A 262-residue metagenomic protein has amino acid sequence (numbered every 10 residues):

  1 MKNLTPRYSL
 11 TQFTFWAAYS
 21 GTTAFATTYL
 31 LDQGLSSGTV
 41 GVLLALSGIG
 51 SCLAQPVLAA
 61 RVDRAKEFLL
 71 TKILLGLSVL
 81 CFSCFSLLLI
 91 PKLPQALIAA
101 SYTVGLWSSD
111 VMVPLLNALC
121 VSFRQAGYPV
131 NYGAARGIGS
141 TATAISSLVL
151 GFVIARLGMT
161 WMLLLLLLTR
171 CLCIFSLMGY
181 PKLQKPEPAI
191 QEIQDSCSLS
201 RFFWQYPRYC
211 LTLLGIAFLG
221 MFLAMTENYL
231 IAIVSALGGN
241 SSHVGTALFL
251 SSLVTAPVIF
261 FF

Functional and structural regions predicted by a protein language model:
M1-G48, P207-F249: Helix-loop boundary and gating motifs at the non-cytosolic
M1-K2, Y180-L213: Juxtamembrane intracellular "pre-TM" segments in multi-pass secondary transporters
F13, P94-V113, A217-F218: Hydrophobic core of transmembrane alpha-helices in multi-pass small-molecule transporters, especially MFS/SLC-type
L53-E67, I154-A155, P257-F262: Helix-to-loop junctions at the C-terminal end of transmembrane segments in multipass secondary transporters
D63-S78: Cytoplasmic membrane-interface "Motif A"-like loop-to-helix N-cap segments of 12-TM Major Facilitator Superfamily
S78-L93: C-terminal ends and interior cores of transmembrane alpha-helices in multi-pass membrane transporters/permeases
Y102-I138: Cytoplasmic helix-loop-helix junction between adjacent transmembrane helices in 12-TM secondary transporters
W161-G179: Symmetry-related core transmembrane helices of the 12-TM Major Facilitator Superfamily/SLC fold
